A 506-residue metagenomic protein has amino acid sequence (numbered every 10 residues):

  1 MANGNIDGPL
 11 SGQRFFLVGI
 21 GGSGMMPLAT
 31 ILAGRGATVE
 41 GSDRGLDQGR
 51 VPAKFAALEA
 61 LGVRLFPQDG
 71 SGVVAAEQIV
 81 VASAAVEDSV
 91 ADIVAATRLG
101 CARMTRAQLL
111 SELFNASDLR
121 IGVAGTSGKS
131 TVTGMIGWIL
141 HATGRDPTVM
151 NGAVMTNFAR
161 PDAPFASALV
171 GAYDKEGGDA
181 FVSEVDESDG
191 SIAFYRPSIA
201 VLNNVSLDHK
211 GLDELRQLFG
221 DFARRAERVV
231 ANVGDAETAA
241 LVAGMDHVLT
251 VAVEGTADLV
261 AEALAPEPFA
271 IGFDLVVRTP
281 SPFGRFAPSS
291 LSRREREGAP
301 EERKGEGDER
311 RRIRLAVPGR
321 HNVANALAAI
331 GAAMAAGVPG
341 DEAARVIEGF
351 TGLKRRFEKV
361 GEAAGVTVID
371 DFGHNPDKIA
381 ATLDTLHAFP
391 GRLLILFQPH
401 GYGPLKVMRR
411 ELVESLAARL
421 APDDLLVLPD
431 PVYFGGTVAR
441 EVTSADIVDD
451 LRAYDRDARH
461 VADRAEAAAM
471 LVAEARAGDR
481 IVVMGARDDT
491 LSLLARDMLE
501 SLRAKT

Functional and structural regions predicted by a protein language model:
M1-L65, A76, V80, C101 (+5 more regions): ATP-dependent carboxylate-amine ligase
L17, R120-V123: Hydrophobic anchor at the beta1->P-loop junction of P-loop NTPases
T38-D43, T148-M150, V182, T250: Short beta-strand "acidic-cap" motif of Rossmann-like dinucleotide-binding folds
P52, A56-E59, F66, S71-A82 (+10 more regions): Acidic, Mg2+-coordinating active-site environments of NTP-dependent enzymes
A85-E87, G128, E187-D189, S206-D208 (+4 more regions): Short glycine-rich anion-binding loops that position phosphate/pyrophosphate groups of nucleotides and phosphorylated
V123-I136: Glycine-rich phosphate-binding P-loop
F165-G177: Conserved motor-coupling elements within RecA-like helicase/translocase cores
D179-S188, V368-H374: Switch II (G3) loop of P-loop NTPases
